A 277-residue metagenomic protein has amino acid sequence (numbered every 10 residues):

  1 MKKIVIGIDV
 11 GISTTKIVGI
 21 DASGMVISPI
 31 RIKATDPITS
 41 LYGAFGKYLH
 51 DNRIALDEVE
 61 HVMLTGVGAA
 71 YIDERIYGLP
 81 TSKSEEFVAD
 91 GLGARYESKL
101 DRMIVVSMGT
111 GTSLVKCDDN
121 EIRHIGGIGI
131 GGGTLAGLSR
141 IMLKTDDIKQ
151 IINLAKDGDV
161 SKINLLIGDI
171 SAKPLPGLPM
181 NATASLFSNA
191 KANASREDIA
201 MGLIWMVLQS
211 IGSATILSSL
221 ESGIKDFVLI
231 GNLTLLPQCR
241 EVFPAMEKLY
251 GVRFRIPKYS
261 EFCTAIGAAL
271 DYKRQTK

Functional and structural regions predicted by a protein language model:
M1, I72-V106, G111-E121, I266-R274: Conserved phosphate-binding catalytic cores of ATP/NTP-utilizing and phosphoryl-transfer enzymes
K2-G43, I122: Short glycine-rich, Thr/Ser-proximal phosphate-binding strand/loop in the N-terminal lobe of ATP-dependent enzymes
I30-A34, F45-G46, H50-E86, D119-H124: Short beta-strand-loop/turn "lid" adjacent to the catalytic site in phosphate-handling enzymes
L64-A70, L217-M246, E261: Glycine-rich phosphate-binding loops at beta-strand->alpha-helix junctions
T81-F87, P244-I266: Conserved phosphate-binding/catalytic loops in two-lobed NTP-binding clefts
L92-E97, L135-S139, F254-K277: Glycine-rich phosphate-binding/hydrolytic loop that grips phosphoryl groups
N120-L175: Glycine-rich phosphate-binding loop plus the immediately following alpha-helix
P176-D226: Adenine-nucleotide phosphate-binding core of ATP-dependent small-molecule kinases
